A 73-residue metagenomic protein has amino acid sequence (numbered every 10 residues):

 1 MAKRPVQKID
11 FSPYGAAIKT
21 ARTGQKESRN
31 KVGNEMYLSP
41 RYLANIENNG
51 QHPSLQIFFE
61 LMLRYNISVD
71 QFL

Functional and structural regions predicted by a protein language model:
A2-G24: A short, Lys/Arg-rich alpha-helix, primarily the initiator
A16-E35, E60: Short basic helix-loop element that most often maps to the first helix and adjoining turn of HTH DNA-binding modules
N30, R41, D70: Key DNA-contact positions within bacterial/archaeal DNA-binding proteins
Y37-H52: Recognition helix of helix-turn-helix/homeodomain-like DNA-binding domains that insert into the DNA major groove
Q56-Q71: DNA major-groove recognition helix of helix-turn-helix/homeodomain DNA-binding modules
